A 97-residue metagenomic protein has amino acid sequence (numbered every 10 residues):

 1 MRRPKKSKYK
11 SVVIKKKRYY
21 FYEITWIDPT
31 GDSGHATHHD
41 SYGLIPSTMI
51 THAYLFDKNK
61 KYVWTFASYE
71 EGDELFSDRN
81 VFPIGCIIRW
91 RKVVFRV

Functional and structural regions predicted by a protein language model:
R2-V97: Conserved RNA-binding domains used in RNP assembly and mRNA/RNA metabolism
